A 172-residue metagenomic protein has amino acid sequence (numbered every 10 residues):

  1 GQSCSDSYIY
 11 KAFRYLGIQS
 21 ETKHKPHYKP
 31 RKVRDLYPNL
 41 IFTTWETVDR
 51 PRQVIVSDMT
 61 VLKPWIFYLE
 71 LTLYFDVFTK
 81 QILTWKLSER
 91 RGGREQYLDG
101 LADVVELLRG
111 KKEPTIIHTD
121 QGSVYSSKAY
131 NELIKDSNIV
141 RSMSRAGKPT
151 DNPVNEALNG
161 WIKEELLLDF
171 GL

Functional and structural regions predicted by a protein language model:
G1-D49, K148: Basic, flexible linker segments flanking DNA-binding modules in nucleic acid-interacting mobile-element proteins
I9, F13, I41, D58 (+7 more regions): Mobile genetic element proteins and their domesticated derivatives, centered on retroelements and DNA transposons
P30-K32, T119-Q121, S127-Y130, R141-E164: RNase H-like two-metal-ion nuclease catalytic core shared by retroviral integrases and related mobile-element nucleases
E46-R91: An active-site-proximal beta-strand-loop segment
Q81, R90, A102-E106, E132 (+1 more regions): Retroviral integrase
K86-K111: Active-site beta-loop-alpha junctions of metal-dependent nucleic acid enzymes, especially the RNase H-like/DDE
K112, I116: Catalytic core of bacterial c-di-GMP phosphodiesterases, primarily the EAL and HD-GYP domains, capturing alpha-helical
D169-L172: Short, charged, surface-exposed loops that flank catalytic or proteolytic processing sites
